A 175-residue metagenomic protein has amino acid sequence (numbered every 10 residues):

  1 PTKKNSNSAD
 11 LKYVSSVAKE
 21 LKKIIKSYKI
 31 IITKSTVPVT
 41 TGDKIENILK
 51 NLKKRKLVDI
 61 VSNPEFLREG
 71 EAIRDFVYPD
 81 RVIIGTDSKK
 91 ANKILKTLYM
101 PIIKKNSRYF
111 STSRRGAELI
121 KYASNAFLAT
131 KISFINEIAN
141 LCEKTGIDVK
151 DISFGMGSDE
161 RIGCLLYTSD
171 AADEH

Functional and structural regions predicted by a protein language model:
T2-F66: Rossmann-like NAD(P)(H) cofactor-binding subdomain of soluble oxidoreductases
T36, D87, A172: Anionic group-transfer/hydrolysis microenvironments
I45-N63, L67-C164: Internal alpha-helical scaffold of NAD(P)-dependent oxidoreductase catalytic cores
Y167-H175: Single conserved hydrophobic/aromatic residue that forms the stacking wall/gate of nucleotide- or nucleobase-binding
